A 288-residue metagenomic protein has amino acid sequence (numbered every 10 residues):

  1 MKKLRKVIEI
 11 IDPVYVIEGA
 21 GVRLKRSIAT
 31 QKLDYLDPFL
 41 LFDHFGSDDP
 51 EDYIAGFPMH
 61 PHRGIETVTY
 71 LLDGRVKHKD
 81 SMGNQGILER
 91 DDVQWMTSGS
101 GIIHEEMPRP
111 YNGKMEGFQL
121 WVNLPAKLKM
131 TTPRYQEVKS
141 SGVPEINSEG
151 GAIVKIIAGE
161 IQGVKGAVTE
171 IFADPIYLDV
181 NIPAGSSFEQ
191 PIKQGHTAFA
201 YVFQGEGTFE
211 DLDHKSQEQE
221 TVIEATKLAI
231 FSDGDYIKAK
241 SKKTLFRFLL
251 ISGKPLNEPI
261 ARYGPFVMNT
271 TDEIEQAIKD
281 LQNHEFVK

Functional and structural regions predicted by a protein language model:
M1-K288: Jelly-roll (double-stranded beta-helix
